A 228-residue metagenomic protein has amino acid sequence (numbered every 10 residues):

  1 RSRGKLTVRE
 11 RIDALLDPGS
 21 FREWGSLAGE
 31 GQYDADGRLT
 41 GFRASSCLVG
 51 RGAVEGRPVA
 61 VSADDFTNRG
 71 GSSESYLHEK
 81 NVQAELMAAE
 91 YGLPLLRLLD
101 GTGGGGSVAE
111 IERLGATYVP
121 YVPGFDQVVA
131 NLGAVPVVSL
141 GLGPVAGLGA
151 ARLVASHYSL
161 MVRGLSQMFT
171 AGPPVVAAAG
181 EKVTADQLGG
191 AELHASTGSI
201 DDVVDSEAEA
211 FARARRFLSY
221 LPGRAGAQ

Functional and structural regions predicted by a protein language model:
R1-V59, A63-G70, D205-Q228: Intrinsically disordered, low-complexity segments enriched in small/flexible residues
S2, A89, A177: Short polybasic/polar patches that bind polyanions
R3, Y91, T197-G198: Residues at alpha-helix termini
L48-D65, K80-A109: A structural preference for short, pocket-lining loop segments at secondary-structure junctions
V59-A63, G70-S73, L93-L98, A134-V145: A short, small-residue-rich loop immediately preceding and capping a beta-strand
L99-G226: Conserved catalytic cores of soluble enzyme domains, especially glycine-rich substrate-binding beta-alpha loops
